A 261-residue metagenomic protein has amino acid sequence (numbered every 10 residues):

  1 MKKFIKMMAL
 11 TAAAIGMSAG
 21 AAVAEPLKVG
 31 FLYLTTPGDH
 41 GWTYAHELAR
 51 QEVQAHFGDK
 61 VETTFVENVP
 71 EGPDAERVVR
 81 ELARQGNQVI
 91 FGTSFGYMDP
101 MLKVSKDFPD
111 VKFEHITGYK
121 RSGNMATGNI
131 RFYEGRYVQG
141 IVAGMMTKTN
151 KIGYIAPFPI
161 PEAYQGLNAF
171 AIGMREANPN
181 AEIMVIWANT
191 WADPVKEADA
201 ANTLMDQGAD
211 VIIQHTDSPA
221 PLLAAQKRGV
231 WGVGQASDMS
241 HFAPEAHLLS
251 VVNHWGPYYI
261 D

Functional and structural regions predicted by a protein language model:
M1-A9: Bacterial N-terminal signal peptides that target proteins for export
A9-S18: Bacterial N-terminal signal peptides
A19-A24: Sec/Tat signal peptide C-region and signal peptidase I cleavage site
E25-D261: A residue-level marker of the well-folded mature domains of exported/periplasmic proteins
